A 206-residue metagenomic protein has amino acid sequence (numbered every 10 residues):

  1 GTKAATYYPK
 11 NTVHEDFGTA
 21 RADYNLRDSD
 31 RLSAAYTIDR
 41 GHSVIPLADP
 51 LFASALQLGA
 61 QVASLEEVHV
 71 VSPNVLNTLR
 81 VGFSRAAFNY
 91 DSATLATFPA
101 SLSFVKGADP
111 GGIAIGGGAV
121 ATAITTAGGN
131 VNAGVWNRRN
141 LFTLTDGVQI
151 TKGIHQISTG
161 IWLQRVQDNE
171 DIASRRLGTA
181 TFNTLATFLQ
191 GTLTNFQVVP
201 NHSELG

Functional and structural regions predicted by a protein language model:
G1-G206: Short acidic-glycine motifs
